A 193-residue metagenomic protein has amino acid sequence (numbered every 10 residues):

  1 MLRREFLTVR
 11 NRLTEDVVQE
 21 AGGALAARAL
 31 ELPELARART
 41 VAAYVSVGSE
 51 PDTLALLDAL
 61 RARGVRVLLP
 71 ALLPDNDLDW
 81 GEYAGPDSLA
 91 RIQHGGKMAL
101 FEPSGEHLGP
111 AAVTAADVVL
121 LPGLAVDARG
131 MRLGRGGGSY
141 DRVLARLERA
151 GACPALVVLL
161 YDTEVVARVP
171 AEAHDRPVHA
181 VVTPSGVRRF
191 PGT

Functional and structural regions predicted by a protein language model:
M1-A115: N-terminal active-site beta-alpha-beta segment that forms phosphate/nucleotide-binding and substrate-recognition loops
T8-R12, S104, P110-V119, A128-R132 (+1 more regions): Surface-exposed, charge/polar-rich loops and edge strands
L25, L57-L60, L124, L133 (+1 more regions): Generic leucine side-chain signal with a strong bias for well-ordered alpha-helical environments
A43-V45, L121-P122, T183: Redox-cofactor binding/interface segments in oxidoreductases and associated redox assembly factors
V47-S49, L124-A128: Short glycine-rich anion-binding loops that position phosphate/pyrophosphate groups of nucleotides and phosphorylated
